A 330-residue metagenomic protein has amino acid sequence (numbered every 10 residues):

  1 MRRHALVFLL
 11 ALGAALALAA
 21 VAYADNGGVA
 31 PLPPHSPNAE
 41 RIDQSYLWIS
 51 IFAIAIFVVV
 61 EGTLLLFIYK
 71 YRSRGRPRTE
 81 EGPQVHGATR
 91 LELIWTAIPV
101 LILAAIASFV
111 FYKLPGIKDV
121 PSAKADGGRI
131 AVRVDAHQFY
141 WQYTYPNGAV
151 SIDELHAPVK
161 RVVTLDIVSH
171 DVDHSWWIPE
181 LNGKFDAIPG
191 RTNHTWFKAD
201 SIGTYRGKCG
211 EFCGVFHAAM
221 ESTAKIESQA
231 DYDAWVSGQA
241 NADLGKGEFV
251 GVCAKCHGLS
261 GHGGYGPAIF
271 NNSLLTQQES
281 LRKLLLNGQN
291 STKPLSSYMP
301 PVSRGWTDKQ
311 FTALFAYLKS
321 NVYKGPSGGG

Functional and structural regions predicted by a protein language model:
M1-D25: N-terminal secretory/membrane targeting signals
A24-Y46, I68-V252, K283, K309 (+1 more regions): Non-transmembrane, membrane-proximal soluble domains of secreted or membrane proteins
R41-G62, A104: Hydrophobic single transmembrane helices highlighted by the model
F57-S73: Alpha-helical transmembrane segments
K198, E221-A230, G258-N290, L295-G305: Gly/Gly-Pro-rich "capping" loops immediately C-terminal to redox-active cysteine motifs in periplasmic/lumenal
C209-G210, G245-L259, L285, M299 (+2 more regions): The canonical Cys-X-X-Cys-His
D231, V236, L285, V302-G330: C-terminal capping alpha-helices of c-type cytochrome domains
A242-L244, E248-F249, T276, L295 (+1 more regions): Short sequence/structural segments immediately N-terminal
